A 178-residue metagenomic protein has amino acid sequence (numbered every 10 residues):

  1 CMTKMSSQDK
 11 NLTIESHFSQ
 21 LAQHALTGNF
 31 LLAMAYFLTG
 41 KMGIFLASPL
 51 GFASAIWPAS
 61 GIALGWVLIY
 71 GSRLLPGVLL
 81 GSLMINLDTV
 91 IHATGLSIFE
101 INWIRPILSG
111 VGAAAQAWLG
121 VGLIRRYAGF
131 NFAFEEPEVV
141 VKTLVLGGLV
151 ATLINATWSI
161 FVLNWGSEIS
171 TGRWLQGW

Functional and structural regions predicted by a protein language model:
C1-K4: Short, Lys/Arg-enriched N-terminal segments with co-localized hydrophobic residues within the first ~10-30 amino acids
D9-A55, I62-I169: Short helix-perturbing small/polar motifs within transmembrane alpha-helices
T171-W178: Short, intrinsically disordered, charge-balanced linker/junction segments flanking boundaries in proteins
